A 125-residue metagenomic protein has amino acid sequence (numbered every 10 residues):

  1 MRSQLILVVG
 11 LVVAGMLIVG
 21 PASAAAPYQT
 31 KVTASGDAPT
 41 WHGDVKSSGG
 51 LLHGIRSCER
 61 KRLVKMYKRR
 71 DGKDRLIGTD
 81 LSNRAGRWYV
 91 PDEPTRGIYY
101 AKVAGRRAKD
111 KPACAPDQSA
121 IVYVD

Functional and structural regions predicted by a protein language model:
S3-L7, L11, G15-D125: Solvent-exposed beta-strand/loop surfaces, strongest in extracytoplasmic domains of secreted and cell-surface proteins
